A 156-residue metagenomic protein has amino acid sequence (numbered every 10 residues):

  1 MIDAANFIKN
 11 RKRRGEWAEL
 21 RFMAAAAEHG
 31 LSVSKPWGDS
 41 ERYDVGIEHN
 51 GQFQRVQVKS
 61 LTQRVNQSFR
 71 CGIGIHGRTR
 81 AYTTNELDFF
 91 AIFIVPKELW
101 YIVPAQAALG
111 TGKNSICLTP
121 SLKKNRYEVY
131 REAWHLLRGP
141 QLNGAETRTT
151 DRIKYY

Functional and structural regions predicted by a protein language model:
M1-S34: Acidic-basic catalytic patches of nuclease active cores, encompassing PD-(D/E)XK and other metal-cofactor nuclease
A4, A108-Y156: Charged phosphate-binding loop/patch that engages nucleotide di/tri-phosphates or the phosphate backbone of nucleic
A26, V45-I47, Q54-T62: Conserved catalytic cores of phosphodiester-cleaving nucleases, focusing on short active-site segments
H29, E86-L87, L136-P140: Structured helix-beta-strand junction loops
D39-R42: Short acidic/glycine-enriched loop/turn segments that link adjacent beta-strands
H49-G51, P96: A generic beta-sheet turn/junction motif
Q54, L99-Y101, N114: Short beta-strand segments
K59-W100, A105: Catalytic cores of nucleic-acid endonucleases
